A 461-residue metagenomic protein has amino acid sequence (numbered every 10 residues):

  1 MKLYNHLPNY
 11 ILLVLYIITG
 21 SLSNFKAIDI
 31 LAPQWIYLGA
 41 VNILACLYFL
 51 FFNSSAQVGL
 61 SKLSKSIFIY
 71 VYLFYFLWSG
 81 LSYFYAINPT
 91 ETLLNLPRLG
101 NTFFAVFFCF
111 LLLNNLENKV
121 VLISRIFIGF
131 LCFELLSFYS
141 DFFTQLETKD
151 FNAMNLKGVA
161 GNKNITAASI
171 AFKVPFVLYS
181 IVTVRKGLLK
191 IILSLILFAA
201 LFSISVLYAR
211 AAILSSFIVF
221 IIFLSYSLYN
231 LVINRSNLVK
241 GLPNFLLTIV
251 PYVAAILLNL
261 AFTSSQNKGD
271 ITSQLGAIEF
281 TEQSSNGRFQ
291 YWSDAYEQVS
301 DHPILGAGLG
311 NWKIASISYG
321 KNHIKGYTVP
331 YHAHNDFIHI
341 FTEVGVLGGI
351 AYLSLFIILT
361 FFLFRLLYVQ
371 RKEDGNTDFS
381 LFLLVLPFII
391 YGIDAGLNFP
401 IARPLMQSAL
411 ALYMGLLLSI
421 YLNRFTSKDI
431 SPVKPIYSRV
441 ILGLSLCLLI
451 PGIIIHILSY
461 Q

Functional and structural regions predicted by a protein language model:
K2-N24, V41-F49, F76-Y83, L94-F108 (+9 more regions): Alpha-helical transmembrane segments of multi-pass inner-membrane proteins
L3, E373-N376, Y413-Y460: A juxtamembrane structural motif centered on a specific transmembrane helix
T19-A32, S82-Y85, E147-V159, N286-W292 (+1 more regions): Juxtamembrane membrane-water interface segments that cap and precede transmembrane helices
F25-Y37, N88-L94, A211, F399-P404: Membrane-helix interface and helix-disruption motif detector
I28-S79, N101: Hydrophobic alpha-helical transmembrane segments in multi-pass integral membrane proteins
A56-S64, N230-K240, L366-F379, F425-S438: Membrane-interfacial, low-structure loops and terminal tails that flank and connect transmembrane helices in multi-pass
D141-F142, F202-L207, A212, S216 (+4 more regions): A membrane-periplasm/extracellular boundary helix in multi-pass inner-membrane enzymes that assemble envelope glycans
E282, G287-P330, F337, V344-A351: TM-adjacent membrane-interface loops and short helices in multi-pass inner/ER membrane proteins
